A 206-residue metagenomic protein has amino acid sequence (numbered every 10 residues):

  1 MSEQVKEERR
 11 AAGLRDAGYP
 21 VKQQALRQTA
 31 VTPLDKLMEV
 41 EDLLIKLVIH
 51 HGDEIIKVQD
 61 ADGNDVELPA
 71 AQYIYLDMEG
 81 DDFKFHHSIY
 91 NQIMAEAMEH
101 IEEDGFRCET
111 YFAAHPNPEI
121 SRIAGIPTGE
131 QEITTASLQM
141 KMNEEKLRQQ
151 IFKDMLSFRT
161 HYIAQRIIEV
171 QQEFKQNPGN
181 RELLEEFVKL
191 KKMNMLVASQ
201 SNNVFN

Functional and structural regions predicted by a protein language model:
M1-N206: A charged alpha-helical hairpin associated with nucleic-acid processing machineries
